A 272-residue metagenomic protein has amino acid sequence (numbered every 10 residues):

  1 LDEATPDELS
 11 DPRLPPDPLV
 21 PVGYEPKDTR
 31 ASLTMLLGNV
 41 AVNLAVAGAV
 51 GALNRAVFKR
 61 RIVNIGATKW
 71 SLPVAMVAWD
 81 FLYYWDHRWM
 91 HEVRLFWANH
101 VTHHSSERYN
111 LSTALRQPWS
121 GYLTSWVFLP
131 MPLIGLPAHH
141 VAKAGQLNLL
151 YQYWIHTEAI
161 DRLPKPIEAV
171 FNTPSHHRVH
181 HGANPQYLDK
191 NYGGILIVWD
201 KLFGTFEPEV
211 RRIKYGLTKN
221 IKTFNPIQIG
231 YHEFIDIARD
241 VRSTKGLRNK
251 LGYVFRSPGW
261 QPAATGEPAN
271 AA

Functional and structural regions predicted by a protein language model:
L1-K59, T68-Y84: Specific transmembrane helices
D2-P12, P18-V22, R108-S112, W154-A272: Cytosolic/stromal cytosol-facing helical appendages immediately following the last transmembrane segment
M35-V46, I65-Y215: Membrane-embedded catalytic scaffold of the fatty acid hydroxylase/desaturase
